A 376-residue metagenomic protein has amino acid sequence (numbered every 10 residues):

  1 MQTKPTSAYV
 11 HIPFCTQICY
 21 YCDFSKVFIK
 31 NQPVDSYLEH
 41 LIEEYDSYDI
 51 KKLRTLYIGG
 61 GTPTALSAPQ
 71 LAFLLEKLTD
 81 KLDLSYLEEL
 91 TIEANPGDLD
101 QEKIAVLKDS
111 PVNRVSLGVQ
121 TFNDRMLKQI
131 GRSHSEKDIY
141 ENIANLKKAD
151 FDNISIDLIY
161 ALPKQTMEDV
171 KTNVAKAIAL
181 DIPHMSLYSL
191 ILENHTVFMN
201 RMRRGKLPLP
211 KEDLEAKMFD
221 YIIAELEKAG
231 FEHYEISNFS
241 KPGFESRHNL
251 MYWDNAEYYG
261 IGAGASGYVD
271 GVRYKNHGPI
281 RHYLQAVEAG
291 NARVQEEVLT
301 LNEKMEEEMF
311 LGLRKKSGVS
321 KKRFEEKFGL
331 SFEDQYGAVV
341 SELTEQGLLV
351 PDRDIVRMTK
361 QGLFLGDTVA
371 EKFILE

Functional and structural regions predicted by a protein language model:
T3-P5, K26-S47, K52-L330: C-terminal scaffold of the Radical SAM
V10: Conserved N-terminal Rossmann-fold NAD(P)-binding element of oxidoreductases
P13-F24: Local cysteine-cluster metal-coordination motifs and their immediate loop/turn environment, predominantly Fe-S cluster
L330-E342: Short amphipathic alpha-helical interaction segments
T344-D354: A short, conserved structural fragment
I355-T359: Minor-groove-contacting beta-hairpin "wing" of winged helix-turn-helix DNA-binding domains
L363-E376: Short, amphipathic alpha-helical interaction segments positioned at domain boundaries
